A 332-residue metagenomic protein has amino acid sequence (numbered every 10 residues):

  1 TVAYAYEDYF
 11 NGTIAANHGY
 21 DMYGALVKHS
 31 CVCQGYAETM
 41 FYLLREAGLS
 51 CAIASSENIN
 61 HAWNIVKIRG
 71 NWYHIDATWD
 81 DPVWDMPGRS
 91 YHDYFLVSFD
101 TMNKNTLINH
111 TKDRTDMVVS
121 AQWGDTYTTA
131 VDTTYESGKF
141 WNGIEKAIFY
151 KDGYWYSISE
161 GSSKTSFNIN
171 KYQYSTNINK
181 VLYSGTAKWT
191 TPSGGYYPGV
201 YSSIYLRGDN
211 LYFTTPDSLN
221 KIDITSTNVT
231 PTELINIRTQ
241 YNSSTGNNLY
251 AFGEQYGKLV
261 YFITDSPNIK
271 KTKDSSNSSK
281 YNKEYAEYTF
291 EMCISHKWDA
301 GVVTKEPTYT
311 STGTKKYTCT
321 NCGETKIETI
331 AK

Functional and structural regions predicted by a protein language model:
T1-A25: Secondary-structure boundary elements
Q34-D100: Hydrophobic/aromatic-rich core segments of domains that either
R69, F149-Y154, S175-T176, S203-N210 (+3 more regions): Short, solvent-exposed coil/turn segments at beta-strand boundaries
N71-Y183: His-Asp-centered catalytic microenvironments across diverse enzyme cores, prominently the transglutaminase-like
G124-K139, S162-G194, S218-S243, S266-I294: Surface-exposed loop/turn elements that mediate protein-protein interactions on large endomembrane-trafficking
E136-K151, W189-R207, Q240-G257: Repeated scaffold domains used in trafficking and secretory/extracellular systems, primarily beta-propellers
W155-S159, Y212-F213, Y261-T264: Residue position within the beta-strands of beta-propeller blades
C293-K332: Extracellular modular ligand-binding repeats in secreted and cell-surface proteins
